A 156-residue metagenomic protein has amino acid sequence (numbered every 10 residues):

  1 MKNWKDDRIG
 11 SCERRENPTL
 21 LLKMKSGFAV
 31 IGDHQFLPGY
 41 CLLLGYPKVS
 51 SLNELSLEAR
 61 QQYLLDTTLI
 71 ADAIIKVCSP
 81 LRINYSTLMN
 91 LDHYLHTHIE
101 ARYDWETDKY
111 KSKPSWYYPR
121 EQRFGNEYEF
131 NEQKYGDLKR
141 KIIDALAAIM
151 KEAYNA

Functional and structural regions predicted by a protein language model:
M1-A156: HIT superfamily nucleotide-processing domains
